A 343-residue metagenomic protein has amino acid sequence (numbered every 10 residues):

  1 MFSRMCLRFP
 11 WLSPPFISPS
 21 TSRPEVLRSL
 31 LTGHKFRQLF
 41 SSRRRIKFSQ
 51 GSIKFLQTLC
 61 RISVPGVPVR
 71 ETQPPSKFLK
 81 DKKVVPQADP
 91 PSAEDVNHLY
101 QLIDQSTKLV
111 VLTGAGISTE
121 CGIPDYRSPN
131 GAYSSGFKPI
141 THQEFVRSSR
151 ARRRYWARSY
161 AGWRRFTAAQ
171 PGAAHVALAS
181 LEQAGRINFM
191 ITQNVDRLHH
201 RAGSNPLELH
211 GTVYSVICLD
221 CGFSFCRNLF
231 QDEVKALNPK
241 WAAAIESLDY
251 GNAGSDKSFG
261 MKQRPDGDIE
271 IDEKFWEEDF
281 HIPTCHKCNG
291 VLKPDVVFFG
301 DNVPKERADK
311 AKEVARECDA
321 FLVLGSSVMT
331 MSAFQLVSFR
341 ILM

Functional and structural regions predicted by a protein language model:
F2-M343: Conserved catalytic core of sirtuin-type NAD+-dependent deacylases
